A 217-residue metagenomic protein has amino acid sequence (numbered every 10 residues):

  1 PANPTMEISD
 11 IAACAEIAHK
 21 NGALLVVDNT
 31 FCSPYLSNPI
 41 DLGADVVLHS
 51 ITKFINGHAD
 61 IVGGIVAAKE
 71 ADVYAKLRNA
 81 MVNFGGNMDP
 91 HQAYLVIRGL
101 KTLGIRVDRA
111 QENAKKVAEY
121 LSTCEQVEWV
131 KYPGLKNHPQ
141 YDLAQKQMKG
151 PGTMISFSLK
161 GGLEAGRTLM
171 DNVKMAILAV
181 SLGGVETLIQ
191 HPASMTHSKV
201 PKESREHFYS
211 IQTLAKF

Functional and structural regions predicted by a protein language model:
P1-Q126, K131, D142: Conserved PLP-enzyme active-site core in the AAT-like
W129-A215: Conserved C-terminal alpha-helix-loop-beta "cap" of PLP-dependent enzymes that closes/shapes the active-site mouth
